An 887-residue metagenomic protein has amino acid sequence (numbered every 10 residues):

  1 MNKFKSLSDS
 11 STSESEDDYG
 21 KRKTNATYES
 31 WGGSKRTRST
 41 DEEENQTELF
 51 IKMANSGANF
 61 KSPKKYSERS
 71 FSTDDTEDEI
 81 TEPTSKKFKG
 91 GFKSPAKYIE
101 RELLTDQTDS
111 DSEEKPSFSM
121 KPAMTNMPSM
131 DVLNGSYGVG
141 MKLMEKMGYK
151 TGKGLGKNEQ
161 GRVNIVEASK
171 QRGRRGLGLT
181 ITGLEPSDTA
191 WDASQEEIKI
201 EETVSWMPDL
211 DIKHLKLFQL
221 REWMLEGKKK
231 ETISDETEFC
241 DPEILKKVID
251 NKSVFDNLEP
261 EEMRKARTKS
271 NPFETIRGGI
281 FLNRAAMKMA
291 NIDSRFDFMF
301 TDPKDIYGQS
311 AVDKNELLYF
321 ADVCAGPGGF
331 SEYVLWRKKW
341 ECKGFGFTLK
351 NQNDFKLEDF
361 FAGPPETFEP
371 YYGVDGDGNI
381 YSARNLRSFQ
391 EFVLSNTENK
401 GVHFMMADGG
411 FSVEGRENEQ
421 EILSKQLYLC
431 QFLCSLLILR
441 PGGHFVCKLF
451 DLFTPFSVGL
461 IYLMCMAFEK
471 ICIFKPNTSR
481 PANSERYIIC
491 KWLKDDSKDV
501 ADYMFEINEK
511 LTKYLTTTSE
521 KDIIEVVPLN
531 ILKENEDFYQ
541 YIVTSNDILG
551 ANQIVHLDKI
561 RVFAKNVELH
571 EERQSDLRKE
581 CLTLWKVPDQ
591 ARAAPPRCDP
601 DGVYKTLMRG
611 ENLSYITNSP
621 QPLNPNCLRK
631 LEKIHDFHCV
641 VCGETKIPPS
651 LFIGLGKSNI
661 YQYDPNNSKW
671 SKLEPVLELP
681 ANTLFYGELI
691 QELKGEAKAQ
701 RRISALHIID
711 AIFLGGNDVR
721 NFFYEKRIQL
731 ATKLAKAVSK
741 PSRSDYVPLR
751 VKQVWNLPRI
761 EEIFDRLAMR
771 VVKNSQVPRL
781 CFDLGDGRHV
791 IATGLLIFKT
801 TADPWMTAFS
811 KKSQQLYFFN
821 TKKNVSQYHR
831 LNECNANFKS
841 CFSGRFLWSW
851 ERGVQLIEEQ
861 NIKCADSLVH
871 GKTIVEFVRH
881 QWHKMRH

Functional and structural regions predicted by a protein language model:
N2-D9, E14-A123, P128-T397, D522-H635 (+4 more regions): Intrinsically disordered, low-complexity glycine/charged-rich regulatory or linker segments that flank or connect
R101, E113-P116, G152-G156, R175-L179 (+17 more regions): Intrinsically disordered, low-complexity regions enriched in proline, serine, glycine and charged residues
Q171-G173, A325-F330, L349-Q352, G410-S412 (+10 more regions): Conserved beta-strand elements of beta-rich interaction domains across eukaryotes, especially beta-propellers
T268-P272, A407-Q420: Gly-rich Lys/Arg/Thr-decorated short loops/hinges at beta-loop-alpha junctions or inter-strand turns that position
A321-P327, N396-G415: Conserved proline-anchored active-site loop of SAM-dependent methyltransferases that bridges a beta-strand
N418-I473: Conserved Class I SAM-dependent methyltransferase catalytic core
G459-T516: Class I S-adenosyl-L-methionine
A591-Y817, T821-H887: Catalytic cores of nucleic-acid ligases and guanylyltransferases
